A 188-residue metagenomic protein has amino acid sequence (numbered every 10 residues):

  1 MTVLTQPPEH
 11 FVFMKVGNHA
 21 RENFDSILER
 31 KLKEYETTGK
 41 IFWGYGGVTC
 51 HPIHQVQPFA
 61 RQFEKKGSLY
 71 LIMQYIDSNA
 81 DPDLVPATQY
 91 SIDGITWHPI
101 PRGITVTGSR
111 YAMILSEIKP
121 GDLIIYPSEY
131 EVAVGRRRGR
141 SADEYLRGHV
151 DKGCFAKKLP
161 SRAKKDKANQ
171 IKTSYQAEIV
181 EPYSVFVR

Functional and structural regions predicted by a protein language model:
M1-E22, S26, I92-R188: Contiguous surface segments at macromolecular interaction interfaces
Q6, Q55-Q57, Q62, Q74 (+3 more regions): Residue-identity detector for glutamine
E9, K66-L71, N79, S109-Y111: Short, surface-exposed beta-edge/turn micro-motifs
G17-D77: Acidic, glycine-rich low-complexity segments with interspersed aromatic residues
N79-Y90: Short beta-strand-centered aromatic/proline hotspots
